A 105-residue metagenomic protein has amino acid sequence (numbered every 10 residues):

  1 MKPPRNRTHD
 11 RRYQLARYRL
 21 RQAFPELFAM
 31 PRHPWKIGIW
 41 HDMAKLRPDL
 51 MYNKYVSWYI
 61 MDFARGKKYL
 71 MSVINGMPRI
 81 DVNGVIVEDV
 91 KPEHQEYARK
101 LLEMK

Functional and structural regions predicted by a protein language model:
M1-I39: Extended alpha-helical interaction segments
K2-T8, R12, S57, Y69-K105: Basic, alpha-helical nucleic-acid-binding regions used in initiation and control of genome expression
N6, Q22-R32, K54-F63, A98-K105: Generic hydrophobic segment detector
T8, L27-P31, R47-Y52, K68-V73: Short acidic, glycine/proline-enriched loop segments that cap or flank alpha-helices
R19, A23, D42, L46 (+1 more regions): Residues that form generic nucleotide/phosphate-binding pockets
W35-G38, Y59, G76-M77: Short amphipathic alpha-helical segments embedded in low-complexity Lys/Glu-rich regions
M43-N53, S57-G66, R79: Compact, well-ordered interaction domains used in eukaryotic information-processing assemblies
